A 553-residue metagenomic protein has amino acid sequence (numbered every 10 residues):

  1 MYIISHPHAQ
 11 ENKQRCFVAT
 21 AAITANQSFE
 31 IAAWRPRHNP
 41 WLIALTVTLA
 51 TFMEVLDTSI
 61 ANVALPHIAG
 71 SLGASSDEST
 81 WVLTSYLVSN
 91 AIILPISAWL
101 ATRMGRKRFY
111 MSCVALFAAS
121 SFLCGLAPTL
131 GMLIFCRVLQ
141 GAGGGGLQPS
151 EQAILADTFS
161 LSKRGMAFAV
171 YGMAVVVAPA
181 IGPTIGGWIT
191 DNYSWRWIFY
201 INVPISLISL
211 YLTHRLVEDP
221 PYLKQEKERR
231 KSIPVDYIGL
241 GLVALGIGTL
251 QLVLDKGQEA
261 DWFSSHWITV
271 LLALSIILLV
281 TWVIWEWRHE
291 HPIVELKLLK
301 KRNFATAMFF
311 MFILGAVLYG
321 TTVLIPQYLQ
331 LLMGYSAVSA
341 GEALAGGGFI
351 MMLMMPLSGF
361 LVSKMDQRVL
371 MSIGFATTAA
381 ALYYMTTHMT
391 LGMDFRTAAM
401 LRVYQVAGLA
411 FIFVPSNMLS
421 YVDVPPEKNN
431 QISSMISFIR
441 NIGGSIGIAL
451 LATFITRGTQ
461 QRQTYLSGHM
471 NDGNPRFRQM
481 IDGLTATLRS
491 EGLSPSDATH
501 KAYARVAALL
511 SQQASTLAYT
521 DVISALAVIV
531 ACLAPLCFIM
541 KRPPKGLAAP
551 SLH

Functional and structural regions predicted by a protein language model:
Y2-A50, E54: Cytosolic juxtamembrane N-terminal segment immediately preceding the first transmembrane helix of multi-pass
T20, N26, E78, N441-C532 (+2 more regions): Hydrophobic transmembrane architecture of multi-pass small-molecule transporters
H38-T102, Y110-C113, G125, G131-I134 (+8 more regions): Transmembrane core module of solute transporters
L94-L240, F349: Helix-loop-helix hairpins in multi-pass membrane proteins, especially solute transporters
F168, A180-P183, G187, T321 (+1 more regions): Small-residue-rich alpha-helical segments with characteristic i,i+4
F199-H214, V243, L271-L278, D521-F538: Symmetry-related core transmembrane helices of the 12-TM Major Facilitator Superfamily/SLC fold
V203-G248, W267-V270, V294-K300, Q460-S494 (+1 more regions): Central mid-sequence intracellular linker of multi-pass
R215-V217, L254-K256, L278-E290, F454-T459: Structural signal for alpha-helical transmembrane segments and their membrane-water exit/capping regions in multi-pass
